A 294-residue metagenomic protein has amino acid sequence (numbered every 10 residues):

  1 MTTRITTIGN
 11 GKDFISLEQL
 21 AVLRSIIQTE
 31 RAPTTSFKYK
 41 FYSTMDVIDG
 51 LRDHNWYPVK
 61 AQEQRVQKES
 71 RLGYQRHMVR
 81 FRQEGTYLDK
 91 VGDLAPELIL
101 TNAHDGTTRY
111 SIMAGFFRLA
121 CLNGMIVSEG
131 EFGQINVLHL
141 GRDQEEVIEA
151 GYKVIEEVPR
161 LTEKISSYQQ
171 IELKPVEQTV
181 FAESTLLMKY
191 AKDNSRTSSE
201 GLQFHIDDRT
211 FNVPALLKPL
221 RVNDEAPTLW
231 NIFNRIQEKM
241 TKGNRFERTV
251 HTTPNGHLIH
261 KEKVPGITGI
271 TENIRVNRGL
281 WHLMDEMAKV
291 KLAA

Functional and structural regions predicted by a protein language model:
M1-I8, G85-A294: Intrinsically disordered, low-complexity regions enriched in serine/threonine
M1-Y42, D49, S70, M284 (+1 more regions): Intrinsically disordered, low-complexity regulatory segments
I15-S16, S43, K174, T228: Helix N-terminus capping/helix-initiation residues
I26, F37, R52, R82-Y87: Charge-dense, intrinsically disordered terminal/linker segments
K40-A61: Short, well-structured hydrophobic secondary-structure segments
Y42-D49, G73-M78, A95: Short, well-structured alpha-helical interface segments that form or flank functional binding sites
T44-V47, R65-K68, G85-L88: Intrinsically disordered, low-complexity boundary segments flanking structured domains
N55-Q83: A short acidic/basic microdomain associated with nuclease active sites
